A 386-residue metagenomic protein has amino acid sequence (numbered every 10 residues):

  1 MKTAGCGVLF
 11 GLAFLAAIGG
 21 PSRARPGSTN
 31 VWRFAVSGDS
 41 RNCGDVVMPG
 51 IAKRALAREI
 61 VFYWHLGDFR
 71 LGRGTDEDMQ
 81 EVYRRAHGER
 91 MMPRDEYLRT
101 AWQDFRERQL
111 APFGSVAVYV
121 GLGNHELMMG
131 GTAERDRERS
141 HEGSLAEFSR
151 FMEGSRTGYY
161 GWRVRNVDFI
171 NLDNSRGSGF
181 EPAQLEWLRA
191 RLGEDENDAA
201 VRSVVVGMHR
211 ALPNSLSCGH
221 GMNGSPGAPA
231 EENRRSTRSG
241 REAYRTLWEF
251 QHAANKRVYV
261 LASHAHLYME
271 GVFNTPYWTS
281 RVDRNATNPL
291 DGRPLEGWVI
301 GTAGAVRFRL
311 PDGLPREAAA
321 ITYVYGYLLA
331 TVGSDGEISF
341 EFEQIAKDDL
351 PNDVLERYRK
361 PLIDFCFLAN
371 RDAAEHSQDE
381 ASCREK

Functional and structural regions predicted by a protein language model:
M1-G5: Positively charged n-region of N-terminal signal peptides that target proteins for export
G7-A17: Bacterial N-terminal signal peptides
P21-E96: N-terminal active-site segment of His-dependent metallophosphoesterases
F34-V36, Y63-H65, V120-G121, V206 (+1 more regions): Residue-level marker for buried hydrophobic side chains located in beta-strands that build the well-ordered beta-sheet
D39, G67-D68, G123-N124, H209 (+1 more regions): Active-site glycine-centered loops adjacent to acidic/histidine catalytic or metal-binding residues that shape
N42-V47, G72-R73, M128, S178-E181 (+4 more regions): Short, solvent-exposed loop/turn elements at domain surfaces
E77-V204, G219-Y259, H266-L329: Extended active-site neighborhood of metal-dependent phosphoesterases/phosphodiesterases
L295, R309-L310, L314-K386: A short C-terminal boundary segment appended to hydrolase-like catalytic domains
